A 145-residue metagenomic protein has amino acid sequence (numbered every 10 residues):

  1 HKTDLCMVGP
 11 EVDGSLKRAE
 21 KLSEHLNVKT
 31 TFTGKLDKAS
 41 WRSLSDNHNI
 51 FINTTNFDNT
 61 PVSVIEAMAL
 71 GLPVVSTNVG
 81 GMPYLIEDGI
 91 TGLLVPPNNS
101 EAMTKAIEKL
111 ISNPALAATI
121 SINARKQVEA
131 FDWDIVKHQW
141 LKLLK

Functional and structural regions predicted by a protein language model:
K17-L36: Nucleotide-activated donor-binding/catalytic signature segment of Leloir-type glycosyltransferases, i.e., the conserved
K35-L36, S43-H48: Short alpha-helical donor nucleotide-sugar binding micro-motif in glycosyltransferases
R42, I65-A69, P83-Y84: Short alpha-helical segment that forms part of, or immediately flanks, the ligand-binding pocket in carbohydrate-active
N49, G71: A short alpha->beta transition loop at the rim of the catalytic pocket in nucleotide-sugar-dependent
N56: Aromatic "clamp/platform" in nucleotide-sugar-dependent glycosyltransferases that forms part of the donor/acceptor
P73-S76, I86: Short hydrophobic beta-strand element within catalytic cores of glycosyltransferases and related nucleotide-activated
D88-G89, L93-S100, K109-P114: Conserved acidic donor-binding segment of nucleotide-sugar-dependent glycosyltransferases
A102, K109, L116-A130, Q139-K142: A short, well-ordered alpha-helix in the C-terminal region of glycosyltransferases
